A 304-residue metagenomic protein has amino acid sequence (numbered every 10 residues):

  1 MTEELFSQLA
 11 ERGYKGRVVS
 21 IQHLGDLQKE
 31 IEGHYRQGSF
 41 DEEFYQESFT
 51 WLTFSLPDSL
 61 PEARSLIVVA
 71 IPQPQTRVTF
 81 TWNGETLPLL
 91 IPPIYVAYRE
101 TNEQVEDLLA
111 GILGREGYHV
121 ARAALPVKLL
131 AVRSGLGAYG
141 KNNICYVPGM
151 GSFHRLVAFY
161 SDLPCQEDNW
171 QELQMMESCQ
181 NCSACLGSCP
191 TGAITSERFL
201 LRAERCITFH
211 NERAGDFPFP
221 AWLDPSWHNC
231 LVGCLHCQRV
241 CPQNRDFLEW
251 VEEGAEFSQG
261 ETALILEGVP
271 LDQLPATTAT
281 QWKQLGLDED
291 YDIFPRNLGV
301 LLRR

Functional and structural regions predicted by a protein language model:
M1-S178: Auxiliary alpha/beta "docking" domains used to position bulky ligands
H23-D26, E253-E261: Conserved catalytic loop of SAM-dependent methyltransferase domains
Q171-Q180, L223-C234: Immediate flanking context of iron-sulfur cluster ligation sites
A184-G215, S226-S258: Iron-sulfur cluster-binding cysteine motifs and their immediate structural context in ferredoxin-like electron-transfer
H210-V232, L264-L287: Short Fe-S-cluster ligation motifs
F294-L298: Conserved hydrophobic register position within alpha-solenoid helical repeats
